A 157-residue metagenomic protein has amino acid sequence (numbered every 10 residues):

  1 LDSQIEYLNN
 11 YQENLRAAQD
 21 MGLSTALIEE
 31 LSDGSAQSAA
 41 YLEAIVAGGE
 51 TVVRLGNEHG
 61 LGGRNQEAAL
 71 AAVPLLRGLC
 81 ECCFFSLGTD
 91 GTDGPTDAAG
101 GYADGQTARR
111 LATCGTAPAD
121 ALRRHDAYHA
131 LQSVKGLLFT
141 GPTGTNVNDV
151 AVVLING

Functional and structural regions predicted by a protein language model:
L1-L70, P74-G78: A glycine- and small/hydrophobic-rich beta-loop-beta segment that serves as a flexible "lid/hinge" or phosphate-binding
L61, L70-G157: Internal helix-turn-beta structural module
